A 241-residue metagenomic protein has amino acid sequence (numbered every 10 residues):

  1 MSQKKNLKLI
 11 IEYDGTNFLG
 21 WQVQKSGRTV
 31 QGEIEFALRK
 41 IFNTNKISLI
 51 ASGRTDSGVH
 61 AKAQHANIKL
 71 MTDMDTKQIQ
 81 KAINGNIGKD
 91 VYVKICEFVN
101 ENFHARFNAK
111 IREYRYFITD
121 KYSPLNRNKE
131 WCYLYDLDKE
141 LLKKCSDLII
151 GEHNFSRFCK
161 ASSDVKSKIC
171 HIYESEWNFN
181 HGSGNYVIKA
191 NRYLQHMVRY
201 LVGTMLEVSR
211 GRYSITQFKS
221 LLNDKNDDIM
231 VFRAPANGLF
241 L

Functional and structural regions predicted by a protein language model:
M1-L241: Structured-RNA-binding interfaces characteristic of tRNA pseudouridine synthases
